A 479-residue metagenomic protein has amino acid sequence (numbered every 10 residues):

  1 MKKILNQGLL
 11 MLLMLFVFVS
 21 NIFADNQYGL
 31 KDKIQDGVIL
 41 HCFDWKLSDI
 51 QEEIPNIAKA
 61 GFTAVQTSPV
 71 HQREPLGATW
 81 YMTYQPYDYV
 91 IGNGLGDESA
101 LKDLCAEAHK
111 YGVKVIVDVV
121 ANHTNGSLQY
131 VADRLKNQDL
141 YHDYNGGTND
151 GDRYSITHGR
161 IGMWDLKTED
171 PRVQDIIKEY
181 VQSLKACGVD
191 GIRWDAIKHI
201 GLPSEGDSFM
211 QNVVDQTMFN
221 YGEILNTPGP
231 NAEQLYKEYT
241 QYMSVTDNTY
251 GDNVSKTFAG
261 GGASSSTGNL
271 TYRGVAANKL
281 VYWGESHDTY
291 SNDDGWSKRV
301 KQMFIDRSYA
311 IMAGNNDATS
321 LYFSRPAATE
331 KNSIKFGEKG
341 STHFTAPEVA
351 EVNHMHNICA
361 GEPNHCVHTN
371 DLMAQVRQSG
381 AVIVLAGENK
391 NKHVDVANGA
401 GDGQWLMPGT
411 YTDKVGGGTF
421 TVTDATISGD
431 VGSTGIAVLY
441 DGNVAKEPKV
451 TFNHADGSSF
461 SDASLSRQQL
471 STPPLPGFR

Functional and structural regions predicted by a protein language model:
M1-Q7: Positively charged n-region of N-terminal signal peptides that target proteins for export
L9-S20: Bacterial N-terminal signal peptides
D25-V38, Q51-A58, P69-Y84, K102-V113 (+2 more regions): Active-site-proximal helices and loops of the catalytic beta/alpha 8
K33-G37, R73-A106, R134-K167: Aromatic- and acidic-residue-enriched carbohydrate-binding clefts of CAZyme catalytic domains
V38-S48, M163-D175: Active-site mouth loops of central-metabolism enzymes
F62-V70, L104-G147: Glycine-rich, aromatic-flanked loop segments that form ligand/cofactor-binding clefts across common enzyme folds
A445-R479: Secondary-structure capping and domain/repeat boundary segments
